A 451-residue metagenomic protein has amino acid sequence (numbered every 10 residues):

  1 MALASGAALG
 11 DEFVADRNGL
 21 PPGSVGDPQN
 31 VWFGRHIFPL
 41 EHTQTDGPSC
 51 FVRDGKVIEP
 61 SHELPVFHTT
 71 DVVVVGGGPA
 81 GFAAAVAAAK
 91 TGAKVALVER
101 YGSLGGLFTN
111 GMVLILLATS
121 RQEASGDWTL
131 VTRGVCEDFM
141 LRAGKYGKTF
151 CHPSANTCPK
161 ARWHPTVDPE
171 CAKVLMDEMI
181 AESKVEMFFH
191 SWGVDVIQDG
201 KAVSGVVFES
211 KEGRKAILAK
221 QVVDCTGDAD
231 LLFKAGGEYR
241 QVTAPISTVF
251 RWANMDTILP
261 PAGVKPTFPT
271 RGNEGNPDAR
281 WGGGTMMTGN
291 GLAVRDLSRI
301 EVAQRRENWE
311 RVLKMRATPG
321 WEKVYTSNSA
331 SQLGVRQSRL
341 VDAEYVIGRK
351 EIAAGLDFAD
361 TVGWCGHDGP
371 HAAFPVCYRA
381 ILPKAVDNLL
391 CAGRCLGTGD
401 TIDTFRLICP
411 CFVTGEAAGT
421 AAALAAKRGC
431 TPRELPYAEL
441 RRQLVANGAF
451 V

Functional and structural regions predicted by a protein language model:
M1-E59, E63, L107, V131 (+7 more regions): Flavin (FAD/FMN)-binding glycine-rich loop and adjacent Rossmann-like elements that form
L64-G78, A96: Beta1/beta-strand and adjacent pyrophosphate-binding region of the FAD-binding site in flavoprotein oxidoreductases
V73-V75, A89, K201: Membrane-embedded transmembrane-helix bundle of lipid-linked glycan/lipid transferases
G81: N-terminal Rossmann-fold NAD(P) dinucleotide-binding loop
A87, A93-K94, R100-D195, D199 (+1 more regions): Conserved N-terminal/central alpha/beta ligand/cofactor-binding core
G200-V206: Short, hydrophobic/aromatic-rich segments at coil-to-beta transitions
